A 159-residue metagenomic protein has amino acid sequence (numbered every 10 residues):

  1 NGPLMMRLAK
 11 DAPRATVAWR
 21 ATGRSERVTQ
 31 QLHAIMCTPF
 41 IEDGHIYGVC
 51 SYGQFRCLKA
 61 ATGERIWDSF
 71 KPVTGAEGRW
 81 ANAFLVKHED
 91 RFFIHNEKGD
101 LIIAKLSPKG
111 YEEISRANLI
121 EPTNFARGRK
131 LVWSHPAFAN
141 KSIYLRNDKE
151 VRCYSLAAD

Functional and structural regions predicted by a protein language model:
N1-D159: Noncatalytic, solvent-exposed loop/strand surfaces of beta-propeller-type extracellular/periplasmic domains
